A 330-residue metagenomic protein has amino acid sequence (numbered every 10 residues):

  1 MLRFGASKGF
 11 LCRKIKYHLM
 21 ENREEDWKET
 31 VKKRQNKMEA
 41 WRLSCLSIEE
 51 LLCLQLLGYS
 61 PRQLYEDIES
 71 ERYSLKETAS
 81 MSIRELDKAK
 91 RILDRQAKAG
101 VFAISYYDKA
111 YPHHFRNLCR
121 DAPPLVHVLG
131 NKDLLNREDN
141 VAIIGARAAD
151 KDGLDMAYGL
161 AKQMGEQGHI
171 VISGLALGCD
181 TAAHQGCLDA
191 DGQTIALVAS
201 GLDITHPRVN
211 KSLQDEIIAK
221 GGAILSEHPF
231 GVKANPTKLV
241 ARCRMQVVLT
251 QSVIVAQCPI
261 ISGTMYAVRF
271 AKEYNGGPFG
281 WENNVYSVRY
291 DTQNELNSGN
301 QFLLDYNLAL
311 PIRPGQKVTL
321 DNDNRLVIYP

Functional and structural regions predicted by a protein language model:
K14-A110: Short, small/acidic-rich helices and loops at N termini and domain boundaries of DNA replication/processing enzymes
Y17-C45, Y106-P330: Glycine-biased, small-residue-rich flexible motifs in mid-sequence functional cores and linkers
